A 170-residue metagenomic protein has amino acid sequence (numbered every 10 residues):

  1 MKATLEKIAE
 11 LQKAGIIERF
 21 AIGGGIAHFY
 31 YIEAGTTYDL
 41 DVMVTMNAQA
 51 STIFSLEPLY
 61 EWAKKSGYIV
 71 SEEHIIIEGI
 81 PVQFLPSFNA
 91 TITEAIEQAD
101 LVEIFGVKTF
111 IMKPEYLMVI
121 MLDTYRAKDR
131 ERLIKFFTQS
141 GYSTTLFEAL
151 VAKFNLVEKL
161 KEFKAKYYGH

Functional and structural regions predicted by a protein language model:
M1-H170: Compositionally biased terminal segments of proteins
